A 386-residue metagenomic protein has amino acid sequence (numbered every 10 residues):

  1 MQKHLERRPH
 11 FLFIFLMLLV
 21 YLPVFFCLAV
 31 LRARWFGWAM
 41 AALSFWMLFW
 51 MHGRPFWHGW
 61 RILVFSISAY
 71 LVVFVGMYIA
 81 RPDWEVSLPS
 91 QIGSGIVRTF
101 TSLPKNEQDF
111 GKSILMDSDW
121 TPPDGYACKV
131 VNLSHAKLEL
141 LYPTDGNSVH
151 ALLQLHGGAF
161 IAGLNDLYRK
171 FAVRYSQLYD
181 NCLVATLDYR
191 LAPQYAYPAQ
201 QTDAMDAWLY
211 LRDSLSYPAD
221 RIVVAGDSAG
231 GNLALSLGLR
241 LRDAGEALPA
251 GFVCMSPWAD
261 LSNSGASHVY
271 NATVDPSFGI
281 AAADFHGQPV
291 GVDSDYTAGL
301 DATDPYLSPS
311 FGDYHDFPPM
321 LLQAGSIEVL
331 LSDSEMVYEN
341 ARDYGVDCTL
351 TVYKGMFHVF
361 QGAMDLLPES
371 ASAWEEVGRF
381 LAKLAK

Functional and structural regions predicted by a protein language model:
H4-H52, L63-Q108, I114-K386: Alpha/beta-hydrolase superfamily serine-hydrolase fold, recognizing
F56-W60: Amphipathic, cytosolic membrane-interfacial segments at TM-TM junctions
